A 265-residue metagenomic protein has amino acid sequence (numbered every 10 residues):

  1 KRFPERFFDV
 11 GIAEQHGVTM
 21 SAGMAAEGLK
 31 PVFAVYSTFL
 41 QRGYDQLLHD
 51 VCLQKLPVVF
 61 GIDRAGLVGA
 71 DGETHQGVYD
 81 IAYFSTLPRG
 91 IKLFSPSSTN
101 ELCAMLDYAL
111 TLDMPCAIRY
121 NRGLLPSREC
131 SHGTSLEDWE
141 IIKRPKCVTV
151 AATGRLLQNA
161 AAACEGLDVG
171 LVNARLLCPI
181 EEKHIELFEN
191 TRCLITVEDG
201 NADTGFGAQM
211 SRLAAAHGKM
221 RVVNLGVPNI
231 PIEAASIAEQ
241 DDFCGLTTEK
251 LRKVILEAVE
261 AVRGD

Functional and structural regions predicted by a protein language model:
K1-A104, Y108-M114, L124: Thiamine diphosphate
Q15-G17, K55, G61-Q76, T86 (+2 more regions): Thiamine diphosphate
